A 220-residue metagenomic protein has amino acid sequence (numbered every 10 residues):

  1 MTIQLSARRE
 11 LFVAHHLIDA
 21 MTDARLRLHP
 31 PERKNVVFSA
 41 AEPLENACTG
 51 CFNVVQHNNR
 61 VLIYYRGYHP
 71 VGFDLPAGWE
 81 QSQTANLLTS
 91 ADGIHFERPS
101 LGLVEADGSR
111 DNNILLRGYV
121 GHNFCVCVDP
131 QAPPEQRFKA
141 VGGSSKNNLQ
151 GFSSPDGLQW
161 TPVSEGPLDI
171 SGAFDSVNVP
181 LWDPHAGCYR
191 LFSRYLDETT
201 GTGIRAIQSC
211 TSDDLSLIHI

Functional and structural regions predicted by a protein language model:
M1-V61: N-terminal regions that are enriched for targeting/export leaders and immediately downstream pro/stem segments
A7-V13, G50-E80, T84-L87, H122-F152 (+3 more regions): Hydrophobic core segments of beta-strands in well-ordered, beta-rich domains
L28-F38, E97-V104, G108, T161-P167: Beta-propeller fold detector
F38-A40, N59, F96-L101, R194 (+1 more regions): A structural signal for the main folded, soluble domain(s) of proteins
P43-T49, G108-V120, S171-F174: Short glycine-/Asp-/Thr-/Trp-enriched loop segments that recur within the blades of beta-propeller repeat domains
G72, P76-Y119: Hydrophobic or amphipathic alpha-helical targeting/insertion segments
A91-G93, P155-L158, D213-L215: Short loop/turn segments that connect beta-strands within beta-propeller blades
I218-I220: Conserved small/polar residues in nucleotide/adenosyl-binding loops
